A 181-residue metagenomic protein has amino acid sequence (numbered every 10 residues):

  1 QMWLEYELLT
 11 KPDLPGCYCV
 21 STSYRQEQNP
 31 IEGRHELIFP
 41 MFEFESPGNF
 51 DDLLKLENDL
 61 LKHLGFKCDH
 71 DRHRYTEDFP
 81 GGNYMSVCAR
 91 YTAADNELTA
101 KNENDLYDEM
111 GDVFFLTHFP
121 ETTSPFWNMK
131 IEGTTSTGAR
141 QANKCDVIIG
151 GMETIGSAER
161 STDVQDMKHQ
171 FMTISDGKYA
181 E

Functional and structural regions predicted by a protein language model:
Q1-D51, K55-L56, F79-E181: A translation/RNA-centric and nucleic-acid-associated enzymatic feature enriched in Class II aminoacyl-tRNA synthetases
L54-G65: Short amphipathic C-terminal alpha-helix that caps PH/PH-like domains
L64-Y75: Flexible helix-coil linker/hinge segments at domain or subdomain boundaries
